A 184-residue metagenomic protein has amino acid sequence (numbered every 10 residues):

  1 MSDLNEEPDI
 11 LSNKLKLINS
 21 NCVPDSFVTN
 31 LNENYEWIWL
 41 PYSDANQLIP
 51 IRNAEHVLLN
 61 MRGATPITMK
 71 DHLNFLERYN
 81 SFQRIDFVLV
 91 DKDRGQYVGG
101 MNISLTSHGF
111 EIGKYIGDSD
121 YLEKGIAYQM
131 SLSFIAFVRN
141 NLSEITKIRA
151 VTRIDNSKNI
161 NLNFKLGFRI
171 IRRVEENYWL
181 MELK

Functional and structural regions predicted by a protein language model:
M1-Q47, I51-A54, D86, D93-K184: Acyl-donor (CoA/ACP) binding surface of acyl/acetyltransferases
Y42-I49, M69, L73, E77: An amphipathic alpha-helix signature
A54-V57, S81: Short helix-loop boundary/capping segments at the starts of domains
H56-N74: Conserved GNAT-fold acetyl-CoA-binding loop/helix
I67-K70, Y79-N80, G117-S119: Juxtamembrane/interface motifs at transmembrane-helix termini
L76-V88: A short helix-loop-beta-strand connector motif used in the catalytic cores of GNAT acetyltransferases and, in some
